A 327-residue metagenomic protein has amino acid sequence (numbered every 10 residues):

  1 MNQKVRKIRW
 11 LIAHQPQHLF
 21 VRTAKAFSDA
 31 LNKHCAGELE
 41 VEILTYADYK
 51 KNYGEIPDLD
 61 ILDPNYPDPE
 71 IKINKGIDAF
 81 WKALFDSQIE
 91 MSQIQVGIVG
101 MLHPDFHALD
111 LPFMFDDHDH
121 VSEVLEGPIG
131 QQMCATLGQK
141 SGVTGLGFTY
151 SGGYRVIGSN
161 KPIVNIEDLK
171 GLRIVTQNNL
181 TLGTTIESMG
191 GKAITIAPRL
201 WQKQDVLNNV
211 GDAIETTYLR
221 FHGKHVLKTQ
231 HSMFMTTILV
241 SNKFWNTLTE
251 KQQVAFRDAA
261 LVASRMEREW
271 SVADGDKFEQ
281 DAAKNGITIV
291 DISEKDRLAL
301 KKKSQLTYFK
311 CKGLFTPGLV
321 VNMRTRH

Functional and structural regions predicted by a protein language model:
M1-H120, I129, G138-Q139, V143-H327: N-terminal secretory/targeting leader peptides
